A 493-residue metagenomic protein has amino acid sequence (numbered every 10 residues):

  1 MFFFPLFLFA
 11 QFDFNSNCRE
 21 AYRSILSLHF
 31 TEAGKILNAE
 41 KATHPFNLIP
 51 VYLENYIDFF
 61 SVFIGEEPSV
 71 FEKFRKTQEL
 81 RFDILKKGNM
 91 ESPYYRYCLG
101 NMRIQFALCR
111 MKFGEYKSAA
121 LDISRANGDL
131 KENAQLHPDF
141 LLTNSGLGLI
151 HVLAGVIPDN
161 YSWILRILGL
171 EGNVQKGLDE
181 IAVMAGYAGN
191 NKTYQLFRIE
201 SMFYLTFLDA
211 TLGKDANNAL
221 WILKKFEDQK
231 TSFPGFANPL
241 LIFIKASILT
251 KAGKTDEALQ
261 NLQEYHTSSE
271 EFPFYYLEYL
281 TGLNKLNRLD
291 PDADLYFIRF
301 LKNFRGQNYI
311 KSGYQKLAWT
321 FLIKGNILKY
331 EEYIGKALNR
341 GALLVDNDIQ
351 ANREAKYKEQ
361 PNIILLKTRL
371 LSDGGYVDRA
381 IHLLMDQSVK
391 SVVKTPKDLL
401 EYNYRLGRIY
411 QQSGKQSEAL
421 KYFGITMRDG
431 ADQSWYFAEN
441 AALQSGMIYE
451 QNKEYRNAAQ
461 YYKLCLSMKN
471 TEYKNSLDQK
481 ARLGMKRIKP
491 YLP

Functional and structural regions predicted by a protein language model:
Q11, N38-P45, N89-M90, L136 (+10 more regions): Solenoid-like repeat scaffolds
Q11-N17, S92, F140-L141, D159 (+9 more regions): Generic helix N-cap/helix-start motif at coil->alpha-helix transitions
F12-S16, S24-I36, V51-S232: Short coil/linker segments at helix-helix boundaries
S16-E32, N362-R379: Alpha-helical segment of the N-proximal tetratricopeptide repeat
Y22, Y56, F63, N101 (+14 more regions): Residue-level recognition of tetratricopeptide repeat
S27, S61, F106, F113 (+10 more regions): Structural motif corresponding to the intra-repeat A-B loop/turn of tetratricopeptide repeats
I36-N38, V70-K87, S118-K131, S162 (+8 more regions): Alpha-helical repeat scaffolds
F203-T206, A210-T211, F243, T250-K251 (+2 more regions): Alpha-helical adaptor scaffolds
